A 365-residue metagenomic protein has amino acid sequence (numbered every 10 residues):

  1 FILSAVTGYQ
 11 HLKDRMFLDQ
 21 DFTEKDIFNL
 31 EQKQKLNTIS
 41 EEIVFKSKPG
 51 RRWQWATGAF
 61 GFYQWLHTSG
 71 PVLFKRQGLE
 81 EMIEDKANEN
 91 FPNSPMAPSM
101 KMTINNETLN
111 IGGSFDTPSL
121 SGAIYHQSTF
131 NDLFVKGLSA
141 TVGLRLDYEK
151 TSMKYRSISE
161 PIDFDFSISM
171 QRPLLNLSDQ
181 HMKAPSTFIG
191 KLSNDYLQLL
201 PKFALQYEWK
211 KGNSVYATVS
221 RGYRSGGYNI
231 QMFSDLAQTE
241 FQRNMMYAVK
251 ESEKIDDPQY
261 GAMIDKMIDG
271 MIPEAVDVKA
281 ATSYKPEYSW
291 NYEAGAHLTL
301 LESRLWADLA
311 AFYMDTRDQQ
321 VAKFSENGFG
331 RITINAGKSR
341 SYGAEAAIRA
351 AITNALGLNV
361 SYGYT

Functional and structural regions predicted by a protein language model:
I2-D14, L30-D163, Q206-E208, D308: Face-selective signature of the C-terminal outer-membrane beta-barrel domain
K13-F17, T151-M153, G226, D318-A322: Short acidic/His/Gly/Ser-rich catalytic and metal-binding motifs that mark active-site loops of diverse hydrolases
D19-F28, V72-E81, R156-F166, Q171 (+3 more regions): Flexible, surface-exposed loop regions and adjacent strand-edge segments of Gram-negative outer-membrane beta-barrel
D26-E31, S40, T108-F115, Q127 (+4 more regions): Extracellular loop and loop/strand-boundary signature of outer-membrane beta-barrel proteins
F45-K48, G58-F62, F115-W306, A310-D315: Structural signature of Gram-negative outer-membrane beta-barrels, strongest in the C-terminal barrel of TonB-dependent
A56, F134, R304-T316, I334-T365: Gram-negative outer-membrane beta-barrel transporters
G112, Y284, Q320-A322: Membrane-integral, polyisoprenol-dependent glycosyltransferases of the GT-C/oligosaccharyltransferase superfamily
